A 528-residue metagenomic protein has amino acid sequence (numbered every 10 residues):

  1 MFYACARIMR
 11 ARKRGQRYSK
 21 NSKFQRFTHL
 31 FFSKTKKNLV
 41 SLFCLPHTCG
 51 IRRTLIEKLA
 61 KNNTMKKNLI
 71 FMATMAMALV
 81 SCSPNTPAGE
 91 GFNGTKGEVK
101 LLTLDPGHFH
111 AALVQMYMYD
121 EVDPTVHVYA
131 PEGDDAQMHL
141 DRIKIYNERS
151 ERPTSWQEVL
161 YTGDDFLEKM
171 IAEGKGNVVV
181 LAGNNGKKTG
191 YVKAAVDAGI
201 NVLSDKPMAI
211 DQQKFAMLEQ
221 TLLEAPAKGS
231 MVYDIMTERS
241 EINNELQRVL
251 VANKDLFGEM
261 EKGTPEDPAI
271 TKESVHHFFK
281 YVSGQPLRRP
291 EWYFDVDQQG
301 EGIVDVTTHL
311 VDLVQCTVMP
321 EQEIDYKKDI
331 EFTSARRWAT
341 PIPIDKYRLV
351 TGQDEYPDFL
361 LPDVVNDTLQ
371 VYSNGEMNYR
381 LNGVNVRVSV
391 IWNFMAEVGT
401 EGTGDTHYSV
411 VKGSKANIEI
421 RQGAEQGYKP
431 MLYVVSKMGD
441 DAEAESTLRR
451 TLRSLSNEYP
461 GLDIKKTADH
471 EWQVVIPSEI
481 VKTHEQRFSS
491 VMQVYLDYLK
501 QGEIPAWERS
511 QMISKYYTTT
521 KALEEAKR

Functional and structural regions predicted by a protein language model:
R14-N21: Short, charge-rich patches within N-terminal targeting peptides
L79-S81: C-terminal motif of bacterial Sec signal peptides marking the signal peptidase cleavage site
S83-A198, Q213-V232: N-terminal glycine-/serine-/threonine-rich beta1-alpha1-beta2 phosphate-ribose binding loop of Rossmann-like
G199, D205-P207: Short helix/strand-capping hinge loops at secondary-structure junctions that flank key functional elements
A209-R288, G300: A contiguous active-site-proximal alpha/beta segment in oxidoreductase catalytic domains
Q285-T403: Rossmann-like dinucleotide-binding domain that binds NAD(P)(H)
L310, V314-Q315, Y326-K327, Y372-G375 (+3 more regions): C-terminal helical cap and adjacent loop that interface with cofactors, partners, or active-site loops
